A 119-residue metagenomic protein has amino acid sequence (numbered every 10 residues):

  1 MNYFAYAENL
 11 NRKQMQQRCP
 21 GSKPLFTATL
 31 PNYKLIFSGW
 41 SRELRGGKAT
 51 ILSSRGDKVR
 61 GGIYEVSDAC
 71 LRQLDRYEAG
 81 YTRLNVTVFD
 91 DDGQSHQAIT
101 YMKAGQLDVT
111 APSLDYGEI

Functional and structural regions predicted by a protein language model:
M1-I119: Glycine-aromatic micro-motifs
